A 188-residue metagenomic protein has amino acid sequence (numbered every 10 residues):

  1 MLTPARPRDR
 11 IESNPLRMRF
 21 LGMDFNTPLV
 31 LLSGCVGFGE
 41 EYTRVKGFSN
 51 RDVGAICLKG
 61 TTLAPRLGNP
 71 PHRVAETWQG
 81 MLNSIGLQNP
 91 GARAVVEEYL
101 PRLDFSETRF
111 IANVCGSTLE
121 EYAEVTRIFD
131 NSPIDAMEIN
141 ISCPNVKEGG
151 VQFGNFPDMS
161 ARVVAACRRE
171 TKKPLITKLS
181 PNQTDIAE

Functional and structural regions predicted by a protein language model:
M1-F110, G116-S117: N-terminal capping/small domains of soluble enzymes
N50, S117-E188: Alpha/beta enzyme core
